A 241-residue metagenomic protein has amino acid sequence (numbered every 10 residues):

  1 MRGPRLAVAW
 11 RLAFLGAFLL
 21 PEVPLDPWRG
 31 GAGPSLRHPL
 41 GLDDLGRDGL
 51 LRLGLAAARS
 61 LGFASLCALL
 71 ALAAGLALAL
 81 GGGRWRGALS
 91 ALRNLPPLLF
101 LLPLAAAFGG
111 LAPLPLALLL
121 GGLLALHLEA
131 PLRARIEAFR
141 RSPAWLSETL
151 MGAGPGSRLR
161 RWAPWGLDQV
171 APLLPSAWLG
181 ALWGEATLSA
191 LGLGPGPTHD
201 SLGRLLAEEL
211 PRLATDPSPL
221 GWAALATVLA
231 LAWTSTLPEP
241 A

Functional and structural regions predicted by a protein language model:
M1-P27, G87-L92: N-terminal signal-anchor/first transmembrane alpha helix
G16-L51, G192-L193: Short membrane-interfacial helix/loop motifs at transmembrane-helix boundaries
P39, D43, W85-F139: Generic hydrophobic transmembrane alpha-helix motif, especially the helices
G46, P197-A224: Interhelical loop and adjacent transmembrane-helix boundary motif in polytopic membrane transport permeases
G49-R84, A163: Transmembrane alpha-helix signature in integral membrane proteins
L123, S176, T215-A241: C-terminal transmembrane helix and the adjacent membrane-cytosol boundary/short C-terminal tail of inner/organellar
P131-G166: Short cytoplasmic-facing helical segments at TM-TM junctions of multi-pass membrane proteins
V170-L205: Non-cytoplasmic
